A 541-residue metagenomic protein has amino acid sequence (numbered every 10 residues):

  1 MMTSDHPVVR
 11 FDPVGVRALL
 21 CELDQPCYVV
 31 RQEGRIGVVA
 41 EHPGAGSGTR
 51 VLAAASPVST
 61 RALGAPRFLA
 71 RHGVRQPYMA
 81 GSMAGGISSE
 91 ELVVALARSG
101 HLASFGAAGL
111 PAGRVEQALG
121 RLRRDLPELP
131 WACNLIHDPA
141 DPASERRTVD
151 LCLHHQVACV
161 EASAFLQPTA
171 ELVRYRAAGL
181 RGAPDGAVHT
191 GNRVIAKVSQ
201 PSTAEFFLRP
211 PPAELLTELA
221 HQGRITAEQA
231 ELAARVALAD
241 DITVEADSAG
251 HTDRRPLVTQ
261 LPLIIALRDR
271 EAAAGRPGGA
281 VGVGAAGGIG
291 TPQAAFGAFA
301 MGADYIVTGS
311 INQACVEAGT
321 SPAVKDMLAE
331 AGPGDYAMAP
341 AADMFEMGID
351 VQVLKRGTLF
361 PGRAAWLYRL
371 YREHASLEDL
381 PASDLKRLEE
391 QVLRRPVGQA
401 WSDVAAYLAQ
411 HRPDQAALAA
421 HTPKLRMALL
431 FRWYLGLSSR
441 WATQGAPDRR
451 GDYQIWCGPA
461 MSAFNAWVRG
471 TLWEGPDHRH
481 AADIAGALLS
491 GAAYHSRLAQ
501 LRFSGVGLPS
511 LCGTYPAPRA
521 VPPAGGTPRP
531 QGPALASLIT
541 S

Functional and structural regions predicted by a protein language model:
M2-A280, Q293, S310-N312, G445-S541: Active-site entrance/lid segments in N-terminal catalytic domains of soluble metabolic enzymes
S82, A108, R254, G288 (+3 more regions): Hydrophobic alpha-helical scaffolding
R114-V115, D247, Q293-Q352: Catalytic or ion-translocation cores adjacent to nucleophile or general acid/base/metal-coordination motifs in diverse
C152-V160, A177-A187, V324-Y336, K355-L367 (+1 more regions): Short secondary-structure transition/capping segments
A187-R209, A213-L216, A329-R372: Extended, intrinsically disordered, low-complexity segments
G282-G290, T308: Glycine-rich beta-strand-to-loop/alpha-helix junction loops that act as flexible
K355-P423: C-terminal catalytic or substrate-handling cores of phosphate/nucleotide- and metal-cofactor-dependent proteins acting
A405-D452: Glycine-rich phosphate/diphosphate-binding loops and the adjacent beta-loop-alpha structural elements that coordinate
